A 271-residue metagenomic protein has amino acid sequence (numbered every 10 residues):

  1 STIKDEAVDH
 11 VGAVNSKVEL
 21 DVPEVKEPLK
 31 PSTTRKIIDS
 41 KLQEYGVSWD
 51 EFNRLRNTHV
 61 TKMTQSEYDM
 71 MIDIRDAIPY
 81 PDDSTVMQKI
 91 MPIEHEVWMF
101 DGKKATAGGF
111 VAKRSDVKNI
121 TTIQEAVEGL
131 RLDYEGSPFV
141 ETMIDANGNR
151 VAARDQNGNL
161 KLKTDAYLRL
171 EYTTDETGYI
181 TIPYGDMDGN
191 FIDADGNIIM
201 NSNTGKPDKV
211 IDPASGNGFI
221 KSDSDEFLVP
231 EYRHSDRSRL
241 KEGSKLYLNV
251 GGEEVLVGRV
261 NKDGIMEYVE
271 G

Functional and structural regions predicted by a protein language model:
S1-A13: Hydrophobic, membrane-inserting alpha-helical segments
D5, E19-G271: Catalytic toxin/effector domains delivered as secreted proteins or via bacterial secretion systems
